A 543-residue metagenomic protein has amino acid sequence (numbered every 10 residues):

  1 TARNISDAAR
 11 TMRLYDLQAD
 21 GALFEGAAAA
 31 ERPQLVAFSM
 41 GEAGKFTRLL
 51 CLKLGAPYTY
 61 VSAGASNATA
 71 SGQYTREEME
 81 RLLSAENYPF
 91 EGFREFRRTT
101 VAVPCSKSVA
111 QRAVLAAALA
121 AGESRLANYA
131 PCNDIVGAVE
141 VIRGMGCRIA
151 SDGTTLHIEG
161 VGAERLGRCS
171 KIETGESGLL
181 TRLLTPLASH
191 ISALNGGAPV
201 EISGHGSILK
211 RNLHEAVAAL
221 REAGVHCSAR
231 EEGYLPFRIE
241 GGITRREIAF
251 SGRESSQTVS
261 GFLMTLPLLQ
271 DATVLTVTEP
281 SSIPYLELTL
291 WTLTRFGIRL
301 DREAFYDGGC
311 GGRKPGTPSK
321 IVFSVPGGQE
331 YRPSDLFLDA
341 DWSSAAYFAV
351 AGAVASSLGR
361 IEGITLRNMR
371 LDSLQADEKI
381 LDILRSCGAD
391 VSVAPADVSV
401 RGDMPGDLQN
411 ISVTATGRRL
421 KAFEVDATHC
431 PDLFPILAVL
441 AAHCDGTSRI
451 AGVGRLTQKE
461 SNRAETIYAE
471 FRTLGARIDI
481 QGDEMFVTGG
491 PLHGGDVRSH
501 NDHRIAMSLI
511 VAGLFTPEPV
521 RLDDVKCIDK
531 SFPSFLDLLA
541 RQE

Functional and structural regions predicted by a protein language model:
T1-S84: Catalytic alpha/beta core domains of metabolic enzymes, predominantly
E80-E543: Short, structured segments at the rim of ligand-binding sites
